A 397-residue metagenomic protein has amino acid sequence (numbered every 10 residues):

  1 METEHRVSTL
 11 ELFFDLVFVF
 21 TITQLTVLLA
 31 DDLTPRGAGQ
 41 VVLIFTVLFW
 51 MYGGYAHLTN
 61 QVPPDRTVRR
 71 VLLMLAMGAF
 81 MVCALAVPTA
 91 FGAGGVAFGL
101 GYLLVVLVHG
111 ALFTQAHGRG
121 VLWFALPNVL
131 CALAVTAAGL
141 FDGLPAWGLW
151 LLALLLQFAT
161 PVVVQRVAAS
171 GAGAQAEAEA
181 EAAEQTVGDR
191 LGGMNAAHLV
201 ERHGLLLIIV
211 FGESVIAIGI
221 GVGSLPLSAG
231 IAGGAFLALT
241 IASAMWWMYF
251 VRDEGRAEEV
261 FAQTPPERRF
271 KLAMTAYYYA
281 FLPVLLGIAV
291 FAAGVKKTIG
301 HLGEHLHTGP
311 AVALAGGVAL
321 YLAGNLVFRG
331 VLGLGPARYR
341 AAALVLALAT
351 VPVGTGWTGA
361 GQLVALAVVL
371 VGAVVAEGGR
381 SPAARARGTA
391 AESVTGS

Functional and structural regions predicted by a protein language model:
M1-L12, V42-V62, T67-V71, A76-A90 (+5 more regions): Predominantly late transmembrane helices and immediately cytosolic-facing juxtamembrane segments
T3, S8-V27: Signature of the first transmembrane helix
D15, L272, V369, T395-S397: Intrinsically disordered, low-complexity proline-rich regions
F20-L33, A38-F49: Small-residue-rich midsections of specific transmembrane alpha-helices
T21-Q24, L29, L156, A293 (+1 more regions): Structural signature of multi-pass alpha-helical membrane transport proteins
L144-W150, W357-V368: Loop-to-transmembrane alpha-helix initiation sites
V331-G335, T350-L363: Membrane-helix boundary connector in multi-pass membrane proteins
A383-S397: Intrinsic disorder in cytosolic terminal tails and internal cytosolic loops of multi-pass membrane transporters
